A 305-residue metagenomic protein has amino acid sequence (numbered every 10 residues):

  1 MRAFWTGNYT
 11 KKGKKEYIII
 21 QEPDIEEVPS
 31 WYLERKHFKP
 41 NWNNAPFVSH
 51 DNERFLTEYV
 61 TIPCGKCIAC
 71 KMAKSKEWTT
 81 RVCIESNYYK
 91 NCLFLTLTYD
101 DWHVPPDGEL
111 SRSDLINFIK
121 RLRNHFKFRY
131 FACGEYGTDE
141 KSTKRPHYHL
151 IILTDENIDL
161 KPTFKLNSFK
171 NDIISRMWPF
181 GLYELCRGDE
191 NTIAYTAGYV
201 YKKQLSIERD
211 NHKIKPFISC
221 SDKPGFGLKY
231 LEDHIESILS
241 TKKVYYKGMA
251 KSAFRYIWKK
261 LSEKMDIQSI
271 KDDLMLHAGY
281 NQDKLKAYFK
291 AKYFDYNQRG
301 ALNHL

Functional and structural regions predicted by a protein language model:
M1-R81: DNA replication initiation on ssDNA origins
E58, P106-L110, E184, G188: Conserved aromatic-histidine-acidic binding/catalytic patches
G65, L93, P146: Residue-level detector of short, conserved catalytic/binding motifs and their immediate flanks
M72-A73, D100-W102, D155-N157, G188: Generic structural motif
A73-K141: Signature for HUH/AEP ssDNA processing cores
L97, L150-T154, A291-Y293: Short beta-strand element of the conserved SAM-dependent methyltransferase core
R129, Y136-P146, I152-L276: Conserved His + Asp/Glu catalytic blocks
G181-E184, Q268-L305: C-terminal non-catalytic accessory extensions
